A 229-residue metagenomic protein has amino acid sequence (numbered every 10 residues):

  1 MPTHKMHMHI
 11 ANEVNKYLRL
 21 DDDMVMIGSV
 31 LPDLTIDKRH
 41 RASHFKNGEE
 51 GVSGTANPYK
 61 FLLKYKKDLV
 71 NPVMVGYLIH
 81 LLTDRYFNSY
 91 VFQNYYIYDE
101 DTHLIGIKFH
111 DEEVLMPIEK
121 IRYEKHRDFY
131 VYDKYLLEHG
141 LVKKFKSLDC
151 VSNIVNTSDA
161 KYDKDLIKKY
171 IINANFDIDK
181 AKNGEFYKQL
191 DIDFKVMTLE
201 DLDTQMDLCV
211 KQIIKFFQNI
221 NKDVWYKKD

Functional and structural regions predicted by a protein language model:
M1-D229: N-terminal leader/auxiliary helical segments
